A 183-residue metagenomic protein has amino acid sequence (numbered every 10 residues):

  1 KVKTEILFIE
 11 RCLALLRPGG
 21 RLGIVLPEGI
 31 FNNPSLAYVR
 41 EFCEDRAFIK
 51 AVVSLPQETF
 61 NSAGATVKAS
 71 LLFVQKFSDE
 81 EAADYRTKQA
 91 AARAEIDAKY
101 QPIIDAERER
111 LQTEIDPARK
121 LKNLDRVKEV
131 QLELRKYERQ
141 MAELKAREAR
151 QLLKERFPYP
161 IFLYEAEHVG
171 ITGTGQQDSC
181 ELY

Functional and structural regions predicted by a protein language model:
K1-Y183: A conserved structural/catalytic subdomain of Rossmann-like adenosyl-cofactor enzymes
